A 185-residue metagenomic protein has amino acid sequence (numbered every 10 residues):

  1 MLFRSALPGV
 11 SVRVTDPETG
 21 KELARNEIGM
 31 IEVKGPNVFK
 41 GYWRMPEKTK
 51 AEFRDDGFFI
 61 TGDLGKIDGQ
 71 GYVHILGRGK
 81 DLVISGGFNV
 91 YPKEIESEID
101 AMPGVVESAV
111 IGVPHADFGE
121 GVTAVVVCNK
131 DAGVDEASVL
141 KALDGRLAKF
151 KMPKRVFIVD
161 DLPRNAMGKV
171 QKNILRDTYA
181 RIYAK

Functional and structural regions predicted by a protein language model:
M1-L2: Short, small-residue-biased leader/transition segments that mark boundaries at the very start of proteins
A6-G9, K21-E52, V90: Conserved ATP/PPi-binding loop(s) of AMP-dependent carboxylate-activating enzymes
P8-V10, G29, E120-V122, K154: Change "...and in nucleic-acid phosphodiester-cleaving endonucleases..." to "...and in nucleic-acid processing enzymes
R13-E32, A51, G69-Q70, A132-E136 (+1 more regions): Conserved beta-loop-beta connector loops within the AMP-binding
T15-D16, R25, T61, I67 (+2 more regions): Hydrophobic alpha-helical segments, especially N-terminal targeting/anchoring helices
G35, K40-G41, K48, L64-K151 (+3 more regions): AMP-binding/adenylate-forming catalytic core of the ANL superfamily
V156-V159: General small-molecule cofactor/ligand-binding pocket signal
D177-K185: Acidic/polar alpha-helix N-cap and adjacent early helical turns within long charge-rich amphipathic helices/linkers
